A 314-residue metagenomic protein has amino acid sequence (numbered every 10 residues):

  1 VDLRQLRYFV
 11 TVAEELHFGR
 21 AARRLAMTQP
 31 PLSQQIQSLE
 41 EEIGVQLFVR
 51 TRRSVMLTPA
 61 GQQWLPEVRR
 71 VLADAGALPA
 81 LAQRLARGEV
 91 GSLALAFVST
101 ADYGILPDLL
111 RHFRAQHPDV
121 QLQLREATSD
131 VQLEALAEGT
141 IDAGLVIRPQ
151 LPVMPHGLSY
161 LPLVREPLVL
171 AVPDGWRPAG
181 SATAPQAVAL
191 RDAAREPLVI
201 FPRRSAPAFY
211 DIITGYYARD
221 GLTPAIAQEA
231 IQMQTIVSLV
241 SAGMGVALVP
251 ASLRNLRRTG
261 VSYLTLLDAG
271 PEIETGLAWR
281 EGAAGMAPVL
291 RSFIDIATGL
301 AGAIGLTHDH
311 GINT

Functional and structural regions predicted by a protein language model:
V12-P31, R52: Short helix-boundary/capping micro-motifs
L39-E40, F113: Conserved amphipathic alpha-helical core elements
E40-P59: A short LG(V/I)-centered, amphipathic sequence patch enriched for acidic residue(s) preceding the LG motif
G91-V153, A230: Central regulatory/effector-binding core of bacterial HTH transcription factors
I105, A171, R177-P178, V199-I200 (+2 more regions): A late-sequence structural motif
A127-I141, I147, R203-L264, I312: Hydrophobic hinge/microswitch elements
I147, P178-A189, E196-D220, M286-I294 (+1 more regions): Secondary-structure junction motif
V153-P162, E166, V188, Q234-G282: Beta-alpha-beta core module
